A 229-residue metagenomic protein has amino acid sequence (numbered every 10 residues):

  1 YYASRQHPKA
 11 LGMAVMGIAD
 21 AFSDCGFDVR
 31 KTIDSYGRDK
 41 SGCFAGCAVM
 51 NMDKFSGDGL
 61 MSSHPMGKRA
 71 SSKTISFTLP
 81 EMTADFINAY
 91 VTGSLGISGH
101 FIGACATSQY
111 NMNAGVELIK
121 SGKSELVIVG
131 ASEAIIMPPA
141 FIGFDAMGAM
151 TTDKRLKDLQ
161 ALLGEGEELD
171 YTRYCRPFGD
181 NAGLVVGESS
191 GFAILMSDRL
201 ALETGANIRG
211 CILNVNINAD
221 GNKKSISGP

Functional and structural regions predicted by a protein language model:
Y1-C43, N51, N111-A114: Conserved active-site "lid/cap" helical segment
Y1-G12, N51-A114, M147-M150, K154-V185: Conserved catalytic cysteine-centered active-site region of acyl-thioester-dependent Claisen-condensing enzymes
M13-G26, P80, A84, G99-E133 (+1 more regions): Active-site-proximal alpha-helical scaffold in enzymes
K31-G42, I97-G103, S124-S132, N207-N216: Beta-strand segments within the central parallel beta-sheet cores of soluble alpha/beta enzyme folds
I33-G37, V91-S94, I119-S121, E168 (+2 more regions): Solvent-exposed alpha-helices and their adjacent loops that cap or buttress functional pockets in soluble metabolic
K54-D58, M112-N113, M137-G143, A206 (+1 more regions): Short acidic, glycine/serine/threonine-rich loops at helix termini
L126, A131-P139, G143-A146: Glycine-rich anion/phosphate-binding loop at the beta-strand->alpha-helix junction
L156-D158, L162-P229: Condensing-enzyme catalytic core mediating Claisen C-C bond formation in acyl metabolism
